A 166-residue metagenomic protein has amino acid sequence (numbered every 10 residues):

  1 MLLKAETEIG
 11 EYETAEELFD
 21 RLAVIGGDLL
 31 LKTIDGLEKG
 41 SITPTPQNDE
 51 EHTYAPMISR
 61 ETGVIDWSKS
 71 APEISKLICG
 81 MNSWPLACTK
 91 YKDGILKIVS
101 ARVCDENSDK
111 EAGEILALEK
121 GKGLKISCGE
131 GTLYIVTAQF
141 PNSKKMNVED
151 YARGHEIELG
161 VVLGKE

Functional and structural regions predicted by a protein language model:
M1-C104, G121: Active-site-proximal loop/hinge segments within enzyme catalytic domains
S68-E166: An anion-binding loop in the catalytic cleft
